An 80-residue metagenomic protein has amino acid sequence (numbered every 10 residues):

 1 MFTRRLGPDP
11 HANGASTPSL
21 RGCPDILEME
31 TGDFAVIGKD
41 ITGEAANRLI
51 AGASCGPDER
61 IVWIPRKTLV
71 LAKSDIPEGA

Functional and structural regions predicted by a protein language model:
M1-C23: Short, charged/polar N-terminal "headpieces" of proteins
R4-G7, L27, I37, W63: Residues in well-ordered beta-strands of folded domains
G7-P10, E30, G38-D40, T68: Generic secondary-structure microfeatures
S16-E59: A short, structured beta-strand/loop element
A53-A80: C-terminal structural segments of small proteins and small subunits
